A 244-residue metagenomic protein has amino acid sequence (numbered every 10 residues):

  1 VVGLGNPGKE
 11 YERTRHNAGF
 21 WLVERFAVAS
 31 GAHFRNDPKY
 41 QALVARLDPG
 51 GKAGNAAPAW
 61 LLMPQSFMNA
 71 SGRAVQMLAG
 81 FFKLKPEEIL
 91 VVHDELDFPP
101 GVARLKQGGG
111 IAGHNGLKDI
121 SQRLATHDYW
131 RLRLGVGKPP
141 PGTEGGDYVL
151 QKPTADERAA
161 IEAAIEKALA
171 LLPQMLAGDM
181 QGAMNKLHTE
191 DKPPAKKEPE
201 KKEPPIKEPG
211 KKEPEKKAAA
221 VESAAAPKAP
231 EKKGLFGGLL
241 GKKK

Functional and structural regions predicted by a protein language model:
V1-G108, K118-R133, P139-E144, L172 (+5 more regions): Nucleotide and nucleotide-moiety/phosphate-recognizing core
R104-G110, V149-P153: Short glycine-enriched, charge-decorated loop/helix-capping segments at active-site entrances that position
G113-L117: Short glycine/serine/threonine-rich phosphate/pyrophosphate-binding segments that cradle anionic phosphate groups
E144-R158: Active-site-adjacent loop and "lid" segments of alpha/beta metabolic enzymes
V149-K152, L171, M175: Helix-loop "lid/cap" segments that line or gate small-molecule binding pockets
D156, A160-L171: A non-catalytic, amphipathic alpha-helix used as a structural packing/dimerization or gating element in enzyme scaffolds
K216-K244: Long, low-complexity, intrinsically disordered segments
